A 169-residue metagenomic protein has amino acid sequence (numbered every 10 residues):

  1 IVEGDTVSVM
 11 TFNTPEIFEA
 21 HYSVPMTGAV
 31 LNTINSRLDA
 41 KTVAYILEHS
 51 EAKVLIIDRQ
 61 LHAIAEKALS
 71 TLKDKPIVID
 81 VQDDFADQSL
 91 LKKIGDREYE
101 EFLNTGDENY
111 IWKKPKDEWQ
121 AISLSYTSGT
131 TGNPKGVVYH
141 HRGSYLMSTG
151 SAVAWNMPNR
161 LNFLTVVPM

Functional and structural regions predicted by a protein language model:
V2, V30, N133-P134, H140 (+1 more regions): Short coil/turn motifs that cap or connect alpha-helices
E3, M26-N104: Structural core segment of the AMP-binding/adenylate-forming
D5, V9, W155-M169: Conserved AMP-binding loop of ANL adenylate-forming enzymes
T11-Y22, R37-A40, V166-M169: Conserved coil-to-alpha-helix start sites within the AMP-binding
F12-N13, L38, R59-L61, W119 (+1 more regions): Short beta->alpha linker loops
D80, L91, D96-Y126, N133 (+1 more regions): Conserved pre-ATP/AMP-binding loop-to-beta segment of ANL
I122-M147: Conserved AMP-binding A3 loop
